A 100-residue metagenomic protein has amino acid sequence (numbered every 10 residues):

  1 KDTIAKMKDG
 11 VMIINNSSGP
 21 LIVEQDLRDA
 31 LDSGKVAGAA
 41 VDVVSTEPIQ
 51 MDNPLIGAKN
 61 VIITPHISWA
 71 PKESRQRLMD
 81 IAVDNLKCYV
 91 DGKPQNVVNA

Functional and structural regions predicted by a protein language model:
K1-D9: Rossmann-like dinucleotide/phosphate-binding beta-alpha-beta segment
D9-A100: Rossmann-like dinucleotide-binding domain for NAD(H)/NADP(H)
